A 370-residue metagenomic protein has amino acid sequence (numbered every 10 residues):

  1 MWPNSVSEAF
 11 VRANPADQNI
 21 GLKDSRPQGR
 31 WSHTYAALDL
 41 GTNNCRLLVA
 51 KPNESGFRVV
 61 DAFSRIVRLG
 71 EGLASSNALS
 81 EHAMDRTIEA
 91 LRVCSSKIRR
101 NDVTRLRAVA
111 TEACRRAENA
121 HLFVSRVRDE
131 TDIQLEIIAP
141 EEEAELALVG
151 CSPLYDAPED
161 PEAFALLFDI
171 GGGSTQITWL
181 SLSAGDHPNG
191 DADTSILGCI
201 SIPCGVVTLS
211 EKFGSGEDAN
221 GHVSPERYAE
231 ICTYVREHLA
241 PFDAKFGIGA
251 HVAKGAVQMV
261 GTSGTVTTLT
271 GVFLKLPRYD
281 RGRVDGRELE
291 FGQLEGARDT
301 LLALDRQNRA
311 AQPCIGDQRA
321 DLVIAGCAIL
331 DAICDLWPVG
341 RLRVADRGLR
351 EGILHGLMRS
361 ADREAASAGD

Functional and structural regions predicted by a protein language model:
M1-T34: Non-catalytic pre-domain segments flanking phosphatase-related domains
P27, A37-D39, L167-D169, H251: Replace "in large, NTP-powered and nucleic-acid-processing enzymes" with "in large, NTP-powered factors and other
Q28-R46: N-terminal amphipathic/basic leader segments beginning at the initiator methionine
S32-Y35, V49-P52, R68, G72-N101 (+4 more regions): Helical "lid/coupling" subdomains associated with nucleotide-phosphate turnover
T42-N44, T111, C151, G171-I177 (+1 more regions): Ser/Thr-glycine-rich phosphate-binding loops at phosphate-binding pockets of nucleotides, nucleotide cofactors
N43, T104, G340: Short acidic/polar active-site loop segments enriched in Thr and Asp
S55-L69: N-terminal glycine-rich anion-binding loops that anchor highly charged ligand groups
A108: Dinucleotide-binding Rossmann-like beta1-alpha1 core, especially the glycine-rich loop that anchors the ADP
